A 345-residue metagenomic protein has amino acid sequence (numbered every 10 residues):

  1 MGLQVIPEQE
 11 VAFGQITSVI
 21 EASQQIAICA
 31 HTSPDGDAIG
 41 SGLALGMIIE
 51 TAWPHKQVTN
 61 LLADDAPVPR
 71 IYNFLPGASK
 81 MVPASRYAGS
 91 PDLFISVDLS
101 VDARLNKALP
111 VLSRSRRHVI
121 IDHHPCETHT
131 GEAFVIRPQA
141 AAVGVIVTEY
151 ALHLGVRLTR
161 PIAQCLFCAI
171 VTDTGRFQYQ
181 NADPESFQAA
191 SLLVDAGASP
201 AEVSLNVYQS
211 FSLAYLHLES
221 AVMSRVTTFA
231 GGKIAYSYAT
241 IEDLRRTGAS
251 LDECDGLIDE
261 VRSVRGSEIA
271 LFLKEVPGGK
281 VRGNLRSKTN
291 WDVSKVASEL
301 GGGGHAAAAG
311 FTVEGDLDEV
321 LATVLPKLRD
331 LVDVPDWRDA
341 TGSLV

Functional and structural regions predicted by a protein language model:
G2-A30, G40-N73, A88-L93, T172-L300 (+1 more regions): Hydrophobic helix-and-loop "lid/oligomerization" segment in the mid-to-C-terminal part of catalytic domains
C29, S33, S96, I120-I121 (+1 more regions): Generic enzyme active-site microenvironment
S33-P34, L99-D102, H124-C126, I241-E242 (+1 more regions): Short glycine-rich anion-binding loops that position phosphate/pyrophosphate groups of nucleotides and phosphorylated
G36-G42, D102-L105: Short glycine/serine/threonine-rich phosphate/pyrophosphate-binding segments that cradle anionic phosphate groups
N73-P76, K80-A133: Active-site cofactor/cluster-binding pocket
L75-K80, I136-Q139, S287-T289: Short, hinge-like loop/turn segments at secondary-structure boundaries
P83-S85, K107-P110, F134-R137, G155-R157 (+3 more regions): A generic local secondary-structure boundary/capping motif
I121-A190: Short alpha-helices
